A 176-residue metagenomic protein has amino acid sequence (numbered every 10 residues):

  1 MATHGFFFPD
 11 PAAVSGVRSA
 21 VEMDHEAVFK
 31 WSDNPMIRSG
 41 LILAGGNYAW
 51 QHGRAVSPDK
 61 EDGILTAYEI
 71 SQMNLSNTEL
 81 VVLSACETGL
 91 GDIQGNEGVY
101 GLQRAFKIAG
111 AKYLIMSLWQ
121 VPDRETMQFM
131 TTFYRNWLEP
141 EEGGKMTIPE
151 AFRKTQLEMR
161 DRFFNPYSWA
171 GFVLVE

Functional and structural regions predicted by a protein language model:
M1-E176: Catalytic cores of enzymes
